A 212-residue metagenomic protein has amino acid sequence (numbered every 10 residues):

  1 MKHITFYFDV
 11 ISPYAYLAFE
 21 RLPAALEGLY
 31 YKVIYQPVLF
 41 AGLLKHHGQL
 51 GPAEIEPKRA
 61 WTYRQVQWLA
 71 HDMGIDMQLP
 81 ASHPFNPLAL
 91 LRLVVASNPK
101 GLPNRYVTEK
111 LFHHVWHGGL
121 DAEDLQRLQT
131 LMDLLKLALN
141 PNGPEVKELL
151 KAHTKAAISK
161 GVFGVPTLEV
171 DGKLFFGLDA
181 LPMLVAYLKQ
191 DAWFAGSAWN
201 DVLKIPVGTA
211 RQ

Functional and structural regions predicted by a protein language model:
M1-K2: A short, charged/proline- and glycine-enriched loop that marks the coil->beta-strand transition at the N-terminal
T5, I11-Y31, P99-L102, K110-Q212: C-terminal cap of thioredoxin/glutaredoxin-like
V10, Y16-V115, A198-Q212: Structural alpha/beta surface segment adjacent to cysteine/selenocysteine redox centers across thiol/disulfide enzymes
